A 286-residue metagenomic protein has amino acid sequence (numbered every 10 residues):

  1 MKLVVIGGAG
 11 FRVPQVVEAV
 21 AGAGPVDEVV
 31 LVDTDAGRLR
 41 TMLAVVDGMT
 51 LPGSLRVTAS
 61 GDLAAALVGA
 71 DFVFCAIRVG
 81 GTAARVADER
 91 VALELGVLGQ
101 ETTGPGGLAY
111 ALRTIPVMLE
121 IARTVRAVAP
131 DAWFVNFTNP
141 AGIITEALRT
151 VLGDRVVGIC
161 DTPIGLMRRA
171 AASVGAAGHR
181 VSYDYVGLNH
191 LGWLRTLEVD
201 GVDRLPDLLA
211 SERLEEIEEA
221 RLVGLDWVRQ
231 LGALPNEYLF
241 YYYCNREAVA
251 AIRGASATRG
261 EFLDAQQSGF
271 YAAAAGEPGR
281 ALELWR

Functional and structural regions predicted by a protein language model:
M1-L3: Extreme N-terminal starter segment of soluble prokaryotic enzymes
A9-G10: Conserved glycine-rich cofactor-binding loop
P25-D47: NAD(P)-binding Rossmann-fold cofactor-contacting core
A65-A66: Structural alpha-helical scaffold elements that stabilize or flank donor/cofactor-binding regions in carbohydrate
A70: An anion/phosphate-binding loop that grips the pyrophosphate of nucleotide cofactors and donors
V79, A83-V151: Rossmann-fold NAD(P)-binding glycine/threonine-rich loop
I121-G192: Internal, well-ordered domain-core segments that constitute the primary functional module of diverse proteins
A172-R286: Long, compositionally biased stretches enriched for glycine and/or charged residues
